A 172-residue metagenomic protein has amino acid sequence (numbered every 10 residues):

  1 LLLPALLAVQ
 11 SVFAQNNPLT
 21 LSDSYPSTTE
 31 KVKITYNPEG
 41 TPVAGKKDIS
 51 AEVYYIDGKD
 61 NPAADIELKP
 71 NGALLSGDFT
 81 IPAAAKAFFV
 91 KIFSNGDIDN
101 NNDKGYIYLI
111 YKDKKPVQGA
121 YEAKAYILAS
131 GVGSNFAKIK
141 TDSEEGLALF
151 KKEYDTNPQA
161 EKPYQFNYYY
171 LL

Functional and structural regions predicted by a protein language model:
L1-L19: Bacterial Sec-dependent N-terminal signal peptides
A14-L172: Glycan-association/targeting regions that enable binding to alpha-glucans and other polysaccharides
